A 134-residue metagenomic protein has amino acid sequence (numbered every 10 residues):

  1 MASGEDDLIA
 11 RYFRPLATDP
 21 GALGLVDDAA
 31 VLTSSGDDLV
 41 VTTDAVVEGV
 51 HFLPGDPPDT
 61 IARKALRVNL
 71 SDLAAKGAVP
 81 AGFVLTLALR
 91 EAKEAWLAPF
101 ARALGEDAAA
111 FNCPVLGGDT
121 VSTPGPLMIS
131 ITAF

Functional and structural regions predicted by a protein language model:
M1-T60, K76, L85, D107 (+1 more regions): Extreme N-terminal cap/leader segments of soluble proteins
D7-R11, V68, D72, A103: Alpha-helical scaffold segments in soluble metabolic enzymes
G21-L23, L53-V68, A92-R102: Glycine-rich anion/phosphate-binding loops
L25-D27, N69, P80, P126: Short Gly/Ser/Thr- and Asp/Glu-enriched loop/turn motifs at secondary-structure junctions
T33-L39, V46, V79-F134: Glycine-rich anion-binding loops of enzyme active sites
A65-K76, A108: A short, N-terminal amphipathic alpha-helix
